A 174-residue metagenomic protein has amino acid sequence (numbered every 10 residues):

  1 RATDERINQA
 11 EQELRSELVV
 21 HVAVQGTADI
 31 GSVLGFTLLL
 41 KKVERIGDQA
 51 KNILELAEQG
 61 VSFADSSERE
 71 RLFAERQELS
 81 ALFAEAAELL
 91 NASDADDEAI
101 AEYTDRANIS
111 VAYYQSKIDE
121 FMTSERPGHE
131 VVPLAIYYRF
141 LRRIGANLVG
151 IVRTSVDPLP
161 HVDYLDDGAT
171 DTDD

Functional and structural regions predicted by a protein language model:
R1-D174: Cytosolic, long alpha-helical scaffolding segments
